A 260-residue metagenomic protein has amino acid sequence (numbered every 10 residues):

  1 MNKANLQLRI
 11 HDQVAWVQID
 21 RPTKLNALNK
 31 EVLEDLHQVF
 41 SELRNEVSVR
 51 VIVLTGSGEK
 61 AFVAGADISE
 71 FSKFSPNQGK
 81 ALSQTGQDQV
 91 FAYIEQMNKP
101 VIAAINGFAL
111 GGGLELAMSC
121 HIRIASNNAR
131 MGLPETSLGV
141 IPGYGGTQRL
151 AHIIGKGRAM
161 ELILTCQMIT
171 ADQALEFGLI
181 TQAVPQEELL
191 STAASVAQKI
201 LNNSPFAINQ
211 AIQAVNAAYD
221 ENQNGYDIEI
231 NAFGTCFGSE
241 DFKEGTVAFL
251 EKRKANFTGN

Functional and structural regions predicted by a protein language model:
M1-K3, V247-N260: Terminal low-complexity tails and localization/encapsulation signals of metabolic enzymes
M1-T55, A92: Conserved CoA-thioester-binding segment of acyl-CoA-metabolizing enzymes
P22, I124-A129, I180-I228, G234-E240 (+1 more regions): C-terminal long alpha-helix characteristic of the crotonase
G56-Y93, A109, E221: Glycine- (often His-adjacent) and acidic-residue-rich active-site loop that binds/positions the CoA thioester
Q89-M97, A104, L110-I163, F177 (+1 more regions): CoA-thioester-processing core
I122, E161, T165-Q167, Q173 (+3 more regions): Well-ordered beta-strand positions
